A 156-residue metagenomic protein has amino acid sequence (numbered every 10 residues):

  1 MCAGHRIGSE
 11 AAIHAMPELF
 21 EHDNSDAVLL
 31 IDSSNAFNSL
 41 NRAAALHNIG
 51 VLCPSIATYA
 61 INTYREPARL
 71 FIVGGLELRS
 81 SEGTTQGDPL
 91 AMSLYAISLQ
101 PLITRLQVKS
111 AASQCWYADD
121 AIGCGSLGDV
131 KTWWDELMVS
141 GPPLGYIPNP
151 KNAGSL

Functional and structural regions predicted by a protein language model:
M1-A11, P17-V28: Charged boundary/loop elements
H22-E136, Y146, P150-A153: Conserved polymerase palm-domain catalytic core
M138-G141: P-loop NTPase signaling cores
L156: Positions that flank functional sites
